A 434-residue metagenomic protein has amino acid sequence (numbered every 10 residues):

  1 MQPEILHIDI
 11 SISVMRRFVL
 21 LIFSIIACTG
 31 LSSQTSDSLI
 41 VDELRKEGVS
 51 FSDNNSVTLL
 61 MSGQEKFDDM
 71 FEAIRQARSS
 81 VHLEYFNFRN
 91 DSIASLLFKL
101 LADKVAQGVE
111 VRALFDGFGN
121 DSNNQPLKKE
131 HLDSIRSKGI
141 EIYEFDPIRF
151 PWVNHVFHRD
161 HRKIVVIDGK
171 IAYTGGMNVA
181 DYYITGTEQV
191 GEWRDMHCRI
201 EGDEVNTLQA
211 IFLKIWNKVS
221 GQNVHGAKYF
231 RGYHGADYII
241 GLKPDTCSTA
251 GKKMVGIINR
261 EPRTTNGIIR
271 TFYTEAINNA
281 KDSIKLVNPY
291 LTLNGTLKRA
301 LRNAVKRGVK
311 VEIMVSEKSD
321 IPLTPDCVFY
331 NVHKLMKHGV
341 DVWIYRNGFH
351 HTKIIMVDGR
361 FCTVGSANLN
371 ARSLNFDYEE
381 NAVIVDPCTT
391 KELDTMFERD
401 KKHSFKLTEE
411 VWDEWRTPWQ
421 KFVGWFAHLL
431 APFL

Functional and structural regions predicted by a protein language model:
M1-S36: Bacterial Sec-dependent N-terminal signal peptides
L31-L434: Charged, low-complexity intrinsically disordered terminal segments
